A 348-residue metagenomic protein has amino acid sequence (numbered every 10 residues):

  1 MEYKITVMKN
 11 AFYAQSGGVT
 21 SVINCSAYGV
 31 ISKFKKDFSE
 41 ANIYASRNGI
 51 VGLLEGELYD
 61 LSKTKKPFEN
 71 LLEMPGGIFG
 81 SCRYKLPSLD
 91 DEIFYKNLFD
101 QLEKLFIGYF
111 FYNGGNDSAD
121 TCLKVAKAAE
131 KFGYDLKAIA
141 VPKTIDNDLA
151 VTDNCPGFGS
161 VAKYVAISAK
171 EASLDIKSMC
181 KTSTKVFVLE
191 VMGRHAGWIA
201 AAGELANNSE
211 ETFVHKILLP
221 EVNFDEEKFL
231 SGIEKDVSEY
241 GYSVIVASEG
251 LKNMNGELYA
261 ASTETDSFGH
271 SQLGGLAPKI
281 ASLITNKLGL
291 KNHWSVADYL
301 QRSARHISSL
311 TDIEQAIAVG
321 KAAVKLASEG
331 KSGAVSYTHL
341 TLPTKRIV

Functional and structural regions predicted by a protein language model:
I5-E57: N-terminal phosphate-binding or glycine-rich loops at protein starts, especially the Walker A/P-loop of NTPases
N10-T20, I78-R83, G108-G114, V186-V191 (+1 more regions): Short glycine-rich or small-residue beta-strand-to-loop segments that form or flank ligand, phosphate, metal/Fe-S
Y28-K36, Y59-K66, K124-K137, C155-S160 (+1 more regions): A glycine- and small-aliphatic-rich helix-loop capping segment at beta-alpha/alpha-beta transitions that lines
E57-I107, D117-S118: Glycine-rich oxoanion-binding loops at beta->alpha junctions
Q101, Y112-G114, D120-A129, C155-H293: Accessory alpha-helical/coil subdomains and C-terminal extensions that flank or cap enzyme catalytic cores
S267, Q272-K279, T285-S336: C-terminal catalytic subdomain
T338-T344: Conserved small/polar residues in nucleotide/adenosyl-binding loops
